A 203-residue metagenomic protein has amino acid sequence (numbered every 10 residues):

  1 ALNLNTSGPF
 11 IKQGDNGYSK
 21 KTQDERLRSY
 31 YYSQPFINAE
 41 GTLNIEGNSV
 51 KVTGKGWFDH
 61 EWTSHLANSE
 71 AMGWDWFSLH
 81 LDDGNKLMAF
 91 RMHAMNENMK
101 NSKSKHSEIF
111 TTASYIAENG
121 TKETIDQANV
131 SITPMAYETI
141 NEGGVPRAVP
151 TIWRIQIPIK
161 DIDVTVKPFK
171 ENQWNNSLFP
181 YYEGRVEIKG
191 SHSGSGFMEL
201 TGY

Functional and structural regions predicted by a protein language model:
A1-Y203: Structured soluble/peripheral alpha/beta segments that form catalytic or ligand/cofactor-binding pockets
